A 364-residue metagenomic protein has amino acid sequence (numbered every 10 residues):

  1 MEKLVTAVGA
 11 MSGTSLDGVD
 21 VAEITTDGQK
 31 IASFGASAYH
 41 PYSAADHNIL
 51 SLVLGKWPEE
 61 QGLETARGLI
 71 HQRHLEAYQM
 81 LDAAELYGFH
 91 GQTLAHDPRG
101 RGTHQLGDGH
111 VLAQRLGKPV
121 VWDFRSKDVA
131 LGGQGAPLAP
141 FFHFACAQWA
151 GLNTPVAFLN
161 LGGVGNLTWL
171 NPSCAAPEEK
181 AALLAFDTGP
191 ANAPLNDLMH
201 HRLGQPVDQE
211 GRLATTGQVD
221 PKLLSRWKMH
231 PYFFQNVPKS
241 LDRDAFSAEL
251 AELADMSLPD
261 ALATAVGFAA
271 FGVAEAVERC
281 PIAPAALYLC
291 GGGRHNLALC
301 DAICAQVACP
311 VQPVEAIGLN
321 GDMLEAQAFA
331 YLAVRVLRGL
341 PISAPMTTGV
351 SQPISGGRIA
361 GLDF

Functional and structural regions predicted by a protein language model:
E2-T6, P98-T103, K118-Q205: Phosphate-binding/catalytic loop of phosphoryl-transfer enzymes
S12, L16, G267, E315-F364: Glycine-rich phosphate-binding/hydrolytic loop that grips phosphoryl groups
T14, G18-A32, Y39-Y42, A176-A270 (+2 more regions): Conserved ATP-utilizing enzyme core subdomain
S33-L69: Conserved non-catalytic scaffold segment of RNase H-like nuclease domains
W57-G109: Short beta-strand-loop/turn "lid" adjacent to the catalytic site in phosphate-handling enzymes
R73-L81, P259-A283: Phosphate/ATP-binding catalytic cores across multiple sugar-kinase/actin-like superfamilies, primarily ASKHA
L94, P284-Q306: Glycine-rich phosphate-binding loops at beta-strand->alpha-helix junctions
D108-W122: Conserved nucleotide-sugar donor-interacting segment of glycosyltransferase catalytic cores, predominantly GT-B
